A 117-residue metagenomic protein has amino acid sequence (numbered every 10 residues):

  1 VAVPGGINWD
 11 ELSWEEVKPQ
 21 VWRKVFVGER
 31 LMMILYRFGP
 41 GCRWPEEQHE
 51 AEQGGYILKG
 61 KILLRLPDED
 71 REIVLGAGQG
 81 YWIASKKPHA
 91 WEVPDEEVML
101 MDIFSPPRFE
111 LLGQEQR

Functional and structural regions predicted by a protein language model:
V1-L35, L112-R117: A short, N-terminal "cap"/entry segment at the start of jelly-roll beta-barrel domains of the cupin/DSBH fold
V17, M32-H49: Conserved short histidine dyad/triad with adjacent acidic residue
L31, P40, E50, E69 (+2 more regions): A generic "binding-loop/recognition-motif" signal
M33-I34, R43-P45, G60-R65, G80-Y81: Short beta-strand segments in beta-sandwich/barrel cores
R37-G39, H49-L64: Short, conserved beta-strand element in jelly-roll/cupin
R65-P67, E92: A generic structural motif
E69-S85: Short acidic-glycine-tyrosine-enriched beta hairpin
S85-E110: Ligand-binding loop in jelly-roll beta-barrel domains
